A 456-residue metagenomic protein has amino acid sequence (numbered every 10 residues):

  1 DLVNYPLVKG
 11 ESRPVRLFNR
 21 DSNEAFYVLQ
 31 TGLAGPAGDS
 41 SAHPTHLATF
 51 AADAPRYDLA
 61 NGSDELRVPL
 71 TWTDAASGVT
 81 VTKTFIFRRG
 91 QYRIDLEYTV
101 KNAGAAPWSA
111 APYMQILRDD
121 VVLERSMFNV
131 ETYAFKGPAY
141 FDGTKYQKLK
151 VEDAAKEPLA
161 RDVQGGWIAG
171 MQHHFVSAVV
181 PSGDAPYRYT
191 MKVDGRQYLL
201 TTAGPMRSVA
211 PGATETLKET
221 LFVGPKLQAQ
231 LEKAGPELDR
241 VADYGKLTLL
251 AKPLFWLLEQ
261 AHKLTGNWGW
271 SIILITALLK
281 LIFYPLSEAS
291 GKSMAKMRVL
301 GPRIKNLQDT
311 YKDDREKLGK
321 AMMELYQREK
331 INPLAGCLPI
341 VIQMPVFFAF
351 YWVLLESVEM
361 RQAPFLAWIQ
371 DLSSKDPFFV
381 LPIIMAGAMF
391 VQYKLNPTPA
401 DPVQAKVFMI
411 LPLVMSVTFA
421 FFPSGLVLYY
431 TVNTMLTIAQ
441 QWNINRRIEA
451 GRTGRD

Functional and structural regions predicted by a protein language model:
D1-R240: Soluble non-transmembrane domains of integral membrane proteins
Y98, A111-P112, L117-E131, D194-Y198 (+1 more regions): Helix-loop-helix
